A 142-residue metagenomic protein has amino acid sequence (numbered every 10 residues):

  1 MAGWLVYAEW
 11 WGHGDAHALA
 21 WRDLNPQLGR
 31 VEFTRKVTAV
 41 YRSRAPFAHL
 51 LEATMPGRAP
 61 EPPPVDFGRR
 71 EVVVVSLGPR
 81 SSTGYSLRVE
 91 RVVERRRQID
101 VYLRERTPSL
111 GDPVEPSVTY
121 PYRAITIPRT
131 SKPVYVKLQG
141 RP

Functional and structural regions predicted by a protein language model:
A2-P142: Exposed, flexible binding/inhibitory loops of compact, secreted disulfide-stabilized domains
